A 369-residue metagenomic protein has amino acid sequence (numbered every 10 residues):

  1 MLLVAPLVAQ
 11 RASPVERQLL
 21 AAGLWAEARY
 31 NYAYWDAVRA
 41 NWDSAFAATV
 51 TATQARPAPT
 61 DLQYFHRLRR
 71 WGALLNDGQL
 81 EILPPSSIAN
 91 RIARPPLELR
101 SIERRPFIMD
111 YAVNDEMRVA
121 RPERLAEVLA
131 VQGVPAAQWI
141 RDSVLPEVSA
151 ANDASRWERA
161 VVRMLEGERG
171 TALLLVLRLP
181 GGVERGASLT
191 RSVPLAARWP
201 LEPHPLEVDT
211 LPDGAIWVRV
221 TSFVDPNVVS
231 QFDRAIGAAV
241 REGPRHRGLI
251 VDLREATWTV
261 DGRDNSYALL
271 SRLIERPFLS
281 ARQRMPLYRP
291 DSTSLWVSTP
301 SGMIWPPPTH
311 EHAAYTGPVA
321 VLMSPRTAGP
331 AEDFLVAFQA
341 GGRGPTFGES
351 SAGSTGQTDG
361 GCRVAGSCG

Functional and structural regions predicted by a protein language model:
M1-A9: Hydrophobic h-region of N-terminal signal peptides that target proteins for export in Gram-negative bacteria
A9-D264, A268-R284, T293-V297, P345 (+1 more regions): Flexible, low-complexity junctional segments that flank or bridge functional domains
P205-D209, G302-A313: Glycine-/acidic-rich phosphate or pyrophosphate-binding loops and their flanking alpha/beta elements
A238-R241, R272, I304-E311, V336-A337: Mature extracellular/periplasmic domains of secretome proteins
H246-I250, A314-A320, G342: Short, surface-exposed connector motifs at secondary-structure boundaries
G262-L270, P306-Y315: Active-site microenvironments of hydrolase-like enzyme catalytic domains
V297-P307, G366-G369: A polyampholytic, Gly/Pro-enriched intrinsically disordered region
P318-A340, P345-A352: Extended C-terminal subregions enriched in glycine
